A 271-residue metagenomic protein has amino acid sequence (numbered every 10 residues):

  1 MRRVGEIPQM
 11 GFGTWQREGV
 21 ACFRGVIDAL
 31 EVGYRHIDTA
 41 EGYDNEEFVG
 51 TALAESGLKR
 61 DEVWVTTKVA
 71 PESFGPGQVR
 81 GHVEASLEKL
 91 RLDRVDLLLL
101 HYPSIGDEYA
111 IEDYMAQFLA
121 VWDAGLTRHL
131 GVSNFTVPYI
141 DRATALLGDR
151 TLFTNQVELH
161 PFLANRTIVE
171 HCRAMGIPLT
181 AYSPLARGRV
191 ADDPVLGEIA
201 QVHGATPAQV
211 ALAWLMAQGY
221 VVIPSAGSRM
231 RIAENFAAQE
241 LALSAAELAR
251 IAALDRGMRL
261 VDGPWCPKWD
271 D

Functional and structural regions predicted by a protein language model:
M1-V63, Q117, A186, P267-D271: N-terminal binding-site loop/beta-alpha segment at the start of enzyme catalytic domains that lines or forms
Q9-V20, V69-G77, G106-Y109: Active-site mouth loops of central-metabolism enzymes
E18-A29, G75-L90, I111-D113, I140-D141 (+1 more regions): Short, acidic/polar
Y34, L92-V95, T127, L152: A structural motif
E47-A54, G81-A85, I140, L159 (+1 more regions): Alpha-helical scaffolding within the catalytic cores of extracellular/periplasmic polymer-degrading hydrolases
R60-S73, R94-P103, Q156-L159: A short, structured active-site edge motif that brings together acidic residues
V79-L100, A120-A124, L146, I177: CE4/NodB-like, metal-dependent polysaccharide N-deacetylase domain that modifies extracellular/periplasmic N-acetylated
Y102-D271: Beta/alpha (TIM)-barrel catalytic core signal, keyed to glycine-rich beta->alpha loops juxtaposed to Asp/Glu that bind
